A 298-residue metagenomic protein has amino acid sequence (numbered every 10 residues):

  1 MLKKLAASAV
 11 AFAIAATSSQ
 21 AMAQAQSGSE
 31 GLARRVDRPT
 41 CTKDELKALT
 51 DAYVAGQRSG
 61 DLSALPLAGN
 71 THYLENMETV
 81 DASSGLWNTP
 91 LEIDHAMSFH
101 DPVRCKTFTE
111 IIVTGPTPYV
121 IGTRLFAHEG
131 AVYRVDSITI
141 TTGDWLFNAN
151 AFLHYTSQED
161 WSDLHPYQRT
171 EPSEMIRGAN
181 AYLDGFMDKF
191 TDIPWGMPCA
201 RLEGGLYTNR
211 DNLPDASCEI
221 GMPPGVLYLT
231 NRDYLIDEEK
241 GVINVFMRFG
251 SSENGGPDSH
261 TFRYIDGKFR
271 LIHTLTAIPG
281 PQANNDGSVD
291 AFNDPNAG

Functional and structural regions predicted by a protein language model:
M1-A9: Bacterial N-terminal signal peptides that target proteins for export
K4, I14-A15, Q24-A25: Compositionally biased, low-complexity segments
V10-Q20: Hydrophobic core
A23-G298: C-terminal and inter-domain tail/linker signature
